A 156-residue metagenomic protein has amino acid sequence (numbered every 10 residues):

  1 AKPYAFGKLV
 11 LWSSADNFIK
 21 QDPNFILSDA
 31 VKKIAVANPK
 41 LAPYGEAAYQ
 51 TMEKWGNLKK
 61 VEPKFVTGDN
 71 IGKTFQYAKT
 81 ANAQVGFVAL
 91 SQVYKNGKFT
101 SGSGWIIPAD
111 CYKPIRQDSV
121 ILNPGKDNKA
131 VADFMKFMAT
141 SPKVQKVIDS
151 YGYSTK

Functional and structural regions predicted by a protein language model:
K2-K156: Exported/periplasmic ABC-transporter solute-binding proteins
